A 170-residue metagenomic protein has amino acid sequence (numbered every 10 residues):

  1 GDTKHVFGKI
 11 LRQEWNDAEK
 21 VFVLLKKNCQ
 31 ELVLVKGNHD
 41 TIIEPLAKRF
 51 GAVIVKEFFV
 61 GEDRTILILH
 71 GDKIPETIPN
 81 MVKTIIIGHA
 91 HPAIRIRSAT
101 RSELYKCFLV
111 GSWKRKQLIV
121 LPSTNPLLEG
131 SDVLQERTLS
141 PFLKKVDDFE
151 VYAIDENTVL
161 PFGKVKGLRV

Functional and structural regions predicted by a protein language model:
K4-V170: Extended recognition/assembly regions associated with phosphoester-bond processing machinery
